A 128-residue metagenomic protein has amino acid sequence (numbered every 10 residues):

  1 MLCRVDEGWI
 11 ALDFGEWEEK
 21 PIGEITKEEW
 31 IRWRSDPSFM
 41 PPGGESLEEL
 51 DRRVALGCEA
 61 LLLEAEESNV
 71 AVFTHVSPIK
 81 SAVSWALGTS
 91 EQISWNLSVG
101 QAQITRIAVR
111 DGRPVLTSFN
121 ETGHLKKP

Functional and structural regions predicted by a protein language model:
M1-W30: Phosphate-coordination/substrate-recognition cap region in phosphate-metabolizing enzymes
A11-L12, P78-K80: Short, active-site-adjacent cap segments at secondary-structure transitions
L12-G23, L63-S68, S84-P128: Acidic, low-complexity terminal tails and accessory targeting/binding regions of phosphate-metabolizing enzymes
E29-E49: Short glycine/proline- and acidic residue-enriched helix-loop micro-motifs that form flexible lids or anion-recognition
L50-D51, V72: Conserved anionic group-binding/transfer micro-motifs
D51, A55-L63, V83: Generic structural signal for well-ordered alpha-helical scaffold segments
S68-T74: Generic beta-sheet signal
V76-S77, Q101: Alpha-helix N-cap/helix-start capping motif
